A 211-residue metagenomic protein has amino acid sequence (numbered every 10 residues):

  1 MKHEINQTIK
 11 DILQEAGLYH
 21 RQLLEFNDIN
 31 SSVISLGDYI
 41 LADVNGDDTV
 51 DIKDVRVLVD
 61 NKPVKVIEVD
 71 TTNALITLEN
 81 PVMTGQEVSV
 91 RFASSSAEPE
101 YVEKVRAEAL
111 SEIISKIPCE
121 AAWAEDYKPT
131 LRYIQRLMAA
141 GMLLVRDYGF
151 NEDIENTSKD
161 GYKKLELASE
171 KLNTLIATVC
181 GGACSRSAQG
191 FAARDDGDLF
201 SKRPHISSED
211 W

Functional and structural regions predicted by a protein language model:
M1-L131, S187-W211: Conserved short "hinge" loops at termini or chain/domain junctions
K10, Q14, Y19-E25, L137 (+1 more regions): Short loop/turn elements at secondary-structure junctions
A109-E112, K116, I134, M138 (+2 more regions): Amphipathic alpha-helical segments in well-ordered regions
